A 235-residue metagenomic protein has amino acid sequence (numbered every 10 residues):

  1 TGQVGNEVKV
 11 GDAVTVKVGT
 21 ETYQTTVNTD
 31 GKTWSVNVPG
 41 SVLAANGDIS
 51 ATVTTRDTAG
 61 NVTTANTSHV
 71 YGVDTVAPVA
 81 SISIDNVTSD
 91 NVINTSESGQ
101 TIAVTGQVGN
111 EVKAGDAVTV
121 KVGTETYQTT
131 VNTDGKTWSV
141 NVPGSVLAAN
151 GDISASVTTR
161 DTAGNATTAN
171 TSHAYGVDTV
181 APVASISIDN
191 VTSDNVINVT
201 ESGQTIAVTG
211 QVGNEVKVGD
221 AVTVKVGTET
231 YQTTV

Functional and structural regions predicted by a protein language model:
T1-V235: Extracellular glycosylation-rich, acidic/polar low-complexity regions of adhesion- and matrix-associated proteins
